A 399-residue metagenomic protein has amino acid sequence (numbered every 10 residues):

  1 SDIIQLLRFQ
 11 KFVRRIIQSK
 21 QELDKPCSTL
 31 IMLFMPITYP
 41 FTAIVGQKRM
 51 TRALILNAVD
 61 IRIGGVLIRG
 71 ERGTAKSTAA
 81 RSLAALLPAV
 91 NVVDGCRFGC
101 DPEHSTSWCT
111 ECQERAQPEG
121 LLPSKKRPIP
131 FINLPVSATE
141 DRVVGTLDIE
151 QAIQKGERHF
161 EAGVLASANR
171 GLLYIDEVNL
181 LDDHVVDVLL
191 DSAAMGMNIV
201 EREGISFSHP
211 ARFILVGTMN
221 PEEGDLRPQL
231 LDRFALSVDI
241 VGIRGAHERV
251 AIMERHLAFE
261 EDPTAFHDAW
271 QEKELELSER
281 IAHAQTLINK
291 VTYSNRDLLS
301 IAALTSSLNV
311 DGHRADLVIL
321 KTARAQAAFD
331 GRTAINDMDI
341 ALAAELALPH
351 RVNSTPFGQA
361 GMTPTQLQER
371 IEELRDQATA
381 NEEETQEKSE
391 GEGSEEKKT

Functional and structural regions predicted by a protein language model:
Q5, Q10, Q18-Q21: Low-complexity, intrinsically disordered or signal/transmembrane-proximal segments
F9-F12, F34: Aromatic (phenylalanine/tyrosine) cluster motif
L33-H247: Conserved ASCE/P-loop NTPase catalytic core
T42, R69-R72, A80-R97, G163 (+6 more regions): Phosphate-handling catalytic cores of nucleic-acid transaction enzymes
V185-V186, R244-V352: Basic, amphipathic alpha-helical bundle interface domains used for macromolecular binding and assembly
A302-S306, D311, A325-T399: C-terminal engagement/docking regions of AAA+ P-loop ATPases
